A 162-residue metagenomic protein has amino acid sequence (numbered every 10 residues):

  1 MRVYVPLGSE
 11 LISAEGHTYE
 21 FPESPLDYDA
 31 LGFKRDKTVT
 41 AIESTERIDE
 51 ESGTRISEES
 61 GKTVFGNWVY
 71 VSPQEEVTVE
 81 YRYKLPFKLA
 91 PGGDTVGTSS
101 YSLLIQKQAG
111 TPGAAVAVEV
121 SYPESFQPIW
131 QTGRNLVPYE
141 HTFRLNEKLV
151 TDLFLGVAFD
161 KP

Functional and structural regions predicted by a protein language model:
M1-P162: Lumenal/extracellular ectodomains and adaptor appendage modules of the eukaryotic vesicle/secretory system
